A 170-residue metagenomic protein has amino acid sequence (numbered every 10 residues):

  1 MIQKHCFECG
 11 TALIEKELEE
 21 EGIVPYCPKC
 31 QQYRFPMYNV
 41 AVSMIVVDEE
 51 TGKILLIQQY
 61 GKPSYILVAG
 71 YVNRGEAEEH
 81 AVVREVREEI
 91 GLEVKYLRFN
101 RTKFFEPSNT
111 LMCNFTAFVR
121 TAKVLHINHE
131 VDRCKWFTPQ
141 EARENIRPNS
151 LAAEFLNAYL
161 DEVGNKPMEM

Functional and structural regions predicted by a protein language model:
Q3-H5, V24: Residues immediately within or flanking Cys/His clusters that coordinate Zn2+ in small zinc-binding modules
H5, S43, K53, N114 (+1 more regions): Conserved beta-strand and immediately adjacent loop positions that scaffold enzyme active sites
C6-L18: Short, intrinsically disordered, charge-biased short linear motifs at domain edges
T11, G22-I23, P28-I54, Y71: Conserved N-terminal beta-strand and adjoining loop/helix that marks the start of the Nudix/MutT-like hydrolase domain
P36, S64, E106-N109: Short glycine/serine/proline-enriched coil/turn segments at secondary-structure junctions
V47-E88: Conserved Nudix-box catalytic region and its N-terminal flanking loop in Nudix hydrolases and closely related
V72-L97, R101-F155: Unchanged
E154, A158-M170: Charged phosphate-binding loop/patch that engages nucleotide di/tri-phosphates or the phosphate backbone of nucleic
